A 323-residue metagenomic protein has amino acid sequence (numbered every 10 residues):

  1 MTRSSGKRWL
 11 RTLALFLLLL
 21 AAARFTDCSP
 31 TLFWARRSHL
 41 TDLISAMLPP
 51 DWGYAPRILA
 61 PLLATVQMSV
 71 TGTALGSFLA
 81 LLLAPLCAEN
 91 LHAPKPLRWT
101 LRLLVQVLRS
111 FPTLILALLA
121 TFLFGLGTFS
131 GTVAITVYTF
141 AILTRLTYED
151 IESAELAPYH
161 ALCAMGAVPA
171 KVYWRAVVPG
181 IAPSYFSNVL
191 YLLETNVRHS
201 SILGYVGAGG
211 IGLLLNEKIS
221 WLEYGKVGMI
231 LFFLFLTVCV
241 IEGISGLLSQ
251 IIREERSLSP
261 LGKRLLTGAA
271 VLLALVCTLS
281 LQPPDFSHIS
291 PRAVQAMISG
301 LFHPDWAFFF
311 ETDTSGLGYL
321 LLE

Functional and structural regions predicted by a protein language model:
M1-V70, A74, I244-E323: N-terminal, non-cleaved signal-anchor transmembrane helix
A55, L59, L63, A93-T100 (+10 more regions): Alpha-helical membrane-protein architecture signal
T71-V105: Transmembrane-helix boundary motif in ABC transporter permease subunits
P85, L118-F122, G131, N188 (+2 more regions): Transmembrane alpha-helix boundary and packing residues in multipass membrane permease domains and related
N90, P94-L97, S110-L116, V197: Transmembrane alpha-helices and adjacent helix-loop boundaries
V105-T139: Generic hydrophobic transmembrane alpha-helix motif, especially the helices
L126-L192, H199, G243-G246: Membrane-cytosol interface at the C-terminal ends of specific transmembrane alpha-helices in multi-pass membrane
I211-L248: Hydrophobic alpha-helical transmembrane segments of polytopic membrane proteins
